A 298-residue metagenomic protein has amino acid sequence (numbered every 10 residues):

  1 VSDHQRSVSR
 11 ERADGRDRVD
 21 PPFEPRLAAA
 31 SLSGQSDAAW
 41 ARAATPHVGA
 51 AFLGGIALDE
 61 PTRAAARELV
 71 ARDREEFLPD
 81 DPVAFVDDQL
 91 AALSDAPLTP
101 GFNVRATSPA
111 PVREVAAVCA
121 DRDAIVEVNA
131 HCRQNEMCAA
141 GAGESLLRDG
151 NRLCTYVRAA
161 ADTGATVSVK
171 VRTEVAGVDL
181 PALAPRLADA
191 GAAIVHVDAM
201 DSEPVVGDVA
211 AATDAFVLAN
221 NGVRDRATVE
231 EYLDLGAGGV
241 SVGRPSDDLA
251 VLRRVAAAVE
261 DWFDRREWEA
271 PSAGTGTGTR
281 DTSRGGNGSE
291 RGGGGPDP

Functional and structural regions predicted by a protein language model:
V1-A96, P100: N-terminal capping/small domains of soluble enzymes
D20-A29, D95-F102, D162-T173, A210-G222: Short beta-strand/loop segments at the ligand-binding rim of alpha/beta enzyme cores
D37-A44, A110-R122, V175-L187, V223-V242: Catalytic cores of alpha/beta
A43-P46, D88-L98, E114-D123, A161-D162 (+3 more regions): Acidic (Asp/Glu)-rich catalytic clusters
L53-D59, R122-N135, A193-P204, L235-A256: Glycine-rich phosphate-binding active-site loops on the catalytic face of alpha/beta enzymes
P61-R74, C138-G141, G207-A212, P245-R284 (+1 more regions): C-terminal helical cap(s) of enzyme catalytic domains, especially alpha/beta-barrels
T62-A66, P82-L90, P109-P111, Q134-A159 (+4 more regions): Active-site-adjacent beta->alpha loops and helix N-cap segments on the catalytic face of soluble alpha/beta enzymes
F77-D81, N103, V126-H131, S145-R152 (+4 more regions): Catalytic beta/alpha-barrel core
